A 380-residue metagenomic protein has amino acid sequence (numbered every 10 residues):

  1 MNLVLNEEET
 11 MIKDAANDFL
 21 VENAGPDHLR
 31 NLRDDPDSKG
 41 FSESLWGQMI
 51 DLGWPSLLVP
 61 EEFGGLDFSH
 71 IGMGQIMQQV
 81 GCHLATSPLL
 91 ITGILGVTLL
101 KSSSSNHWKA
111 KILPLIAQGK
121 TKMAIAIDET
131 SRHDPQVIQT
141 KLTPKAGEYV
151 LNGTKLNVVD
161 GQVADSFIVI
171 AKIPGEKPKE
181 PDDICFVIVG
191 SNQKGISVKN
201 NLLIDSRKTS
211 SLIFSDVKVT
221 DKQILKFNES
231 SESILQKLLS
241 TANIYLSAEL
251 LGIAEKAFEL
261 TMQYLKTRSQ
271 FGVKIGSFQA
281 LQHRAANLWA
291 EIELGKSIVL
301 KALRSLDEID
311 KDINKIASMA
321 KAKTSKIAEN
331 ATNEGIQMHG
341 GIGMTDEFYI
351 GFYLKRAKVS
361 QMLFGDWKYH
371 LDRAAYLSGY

Functional and structural regions predicted by a protein language model:
M1-L84, S103-H107, L115, G119 (+2 more regions): Alpha-helical interface subdomain recognition
A85-H107: N-terminal glycine-rich flavin-associated loop
G96, G119-T121, Q136-I138, V163-D165 (+7 more regions): A generic structural signal for well-ordered coil/turn residues at beta-strand boundaries that shape enzyme active-site
I112-P114, T130-S131, Q139-K141, K155-V159 (+3 more regions): A generic local secondary-structure boundary/capping motif
G119-T130: A short, Trp-centered hydrophobic/proline-enriched beta-strand micro-motif
D134-N152: Cytochrome P450 C-terminal beta-domain/meander region
V137-T143, N157, G190-K226: Flexible, small-/acidic-enriched active-site or ligand-binding loops
N152-I196: A short core secondary-structure module
